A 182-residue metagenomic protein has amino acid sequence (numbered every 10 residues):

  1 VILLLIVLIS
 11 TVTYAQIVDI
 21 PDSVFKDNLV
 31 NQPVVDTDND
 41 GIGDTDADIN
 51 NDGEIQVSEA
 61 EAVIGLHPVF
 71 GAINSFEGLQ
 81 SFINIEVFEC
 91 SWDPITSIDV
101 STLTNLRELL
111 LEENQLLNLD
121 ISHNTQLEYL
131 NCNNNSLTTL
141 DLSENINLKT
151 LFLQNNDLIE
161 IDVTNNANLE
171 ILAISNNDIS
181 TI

Functional and structural regions predicted by a protein language model:
I2-L3, T13: Cleavable N-terminal signal peptides
L8-V87, T104, T125, I146 (+1 more regions): N-terminal capping/linker segments that flank leucine-rich repeat
G71, D93, L111-N114, N135 (+2 more regions): Consensus "Asn ladder" position of solenoid repeat domains
F76-L79, I98, L119-I121, L140 (+2 more regions): Canonical leucine-rich repeat
